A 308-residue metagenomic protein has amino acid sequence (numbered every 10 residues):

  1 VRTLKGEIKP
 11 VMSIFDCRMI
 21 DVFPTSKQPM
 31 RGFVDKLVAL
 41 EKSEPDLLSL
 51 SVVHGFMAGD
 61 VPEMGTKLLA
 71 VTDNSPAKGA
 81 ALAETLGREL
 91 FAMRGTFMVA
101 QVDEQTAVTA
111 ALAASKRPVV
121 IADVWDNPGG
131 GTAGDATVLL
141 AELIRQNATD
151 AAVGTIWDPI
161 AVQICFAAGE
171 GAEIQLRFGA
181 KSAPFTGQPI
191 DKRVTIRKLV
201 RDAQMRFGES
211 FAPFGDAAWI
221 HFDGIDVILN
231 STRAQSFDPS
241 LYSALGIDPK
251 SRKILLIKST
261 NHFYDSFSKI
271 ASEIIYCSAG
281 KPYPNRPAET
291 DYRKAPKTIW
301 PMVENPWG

Functional and structural regions predicted by a protein language model:
V1-M12: A charged, well-structured terminal subsegment
R2, G55-M57, Y242-A244: Intrinsically disordered, low-complexity boundary segments flanking structured domains
F15-R18, P118, P296-V303: Proline-rich low-complexity regions
R18-G224, I228-T232: Hard-cation-handling environments
L68, F91, Q204-G308: Extended hydrophobic packing segments that form well-structured cores
